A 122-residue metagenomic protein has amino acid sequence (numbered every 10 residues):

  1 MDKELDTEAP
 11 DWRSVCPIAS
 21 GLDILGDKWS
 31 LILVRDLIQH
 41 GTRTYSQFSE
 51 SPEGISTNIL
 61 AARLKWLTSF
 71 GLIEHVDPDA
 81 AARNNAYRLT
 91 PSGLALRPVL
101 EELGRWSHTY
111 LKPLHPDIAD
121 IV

Functional and structural regions predicted by a protein language model:
M1-L25: N-terminal leader segment of winged-helix/HTH proteins
D2-K3, K65, Y87: A positively charged, amphipathic N-terminal helix/segment that binds anionic biomolecules
D11, R43-T44, R83: A conserved beta-turn-beta hairpin within the catalytic core of GNAT-like acetyltransferases that forms part
C16-S56: N-terminal helix-turn-helix DNA-binding core of bacterial DNA-binding proteins
G21, D36, Q47, R63 (+2 more regions): Residue-level recognition of specific faces of alpha-helices
G26, D79-L103: Basic, amphipathic "hinge/linker" alpha-helix immediately C-terminal to the N-terminal HTH DNA-binding motif
F48-A82: Canonical helix-turn-helix DNA-binding module
R97-V122: Amphipathic alpha-helical dimerization/coiled-coil segments that flank or bridge DNA-binding/regulatory modules
